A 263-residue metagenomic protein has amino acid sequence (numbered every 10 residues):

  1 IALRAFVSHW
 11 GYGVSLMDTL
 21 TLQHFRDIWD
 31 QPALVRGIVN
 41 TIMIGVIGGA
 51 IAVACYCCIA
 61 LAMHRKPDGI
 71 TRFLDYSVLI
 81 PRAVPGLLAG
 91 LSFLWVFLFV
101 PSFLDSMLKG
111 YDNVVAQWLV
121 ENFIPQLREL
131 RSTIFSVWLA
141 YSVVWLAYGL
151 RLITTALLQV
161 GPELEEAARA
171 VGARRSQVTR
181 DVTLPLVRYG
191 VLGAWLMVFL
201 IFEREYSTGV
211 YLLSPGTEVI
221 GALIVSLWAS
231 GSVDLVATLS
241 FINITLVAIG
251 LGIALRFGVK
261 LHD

Functional and structural regions predicted by a protein language model:
I1-H9, G37-N40, G90-F103, A140 (+5 more regions): A structural signal for multi-pass alpha-helical bundles of membrane permease subunits that mediate small-molecule
A2, L34, I38, I42 (+6 more regions): Hydrophobic alpha-helical elements at and bordering transmembrane segments of multi-pass membrane proteins
A5-G13, L20-R36, F202-E203, T208-G252 (+1 more regions): Interhelical loop and adjacent transmembrane-helix boundary motif in polytopic membrane transport permeases
G11-T19, K66, I70-F73, L87-S142 (+2 more regions): Membrane-interfacial helix termini and adjacent extracytoplasmic/periplasmic loops of multi-pass transporters
P32-R65, F73: Transmembrane alpha-helix signature in integral membrane proteins
C57-I70, T154-R169, A173-D181, M197 (+2 more regions): C-terminal transmembrane helix and the adjacent membrane-cytosol boundary/short C-terminal tail of inner/organellar
I80, V84-G86, G90, V143 (+4 more regions): Transmembrane alpha-helices
L127-R169, W195: Membrane-cytosol interface at the C-terminal ends of specific transmembrane alpha-helices in multi-pass membrane
